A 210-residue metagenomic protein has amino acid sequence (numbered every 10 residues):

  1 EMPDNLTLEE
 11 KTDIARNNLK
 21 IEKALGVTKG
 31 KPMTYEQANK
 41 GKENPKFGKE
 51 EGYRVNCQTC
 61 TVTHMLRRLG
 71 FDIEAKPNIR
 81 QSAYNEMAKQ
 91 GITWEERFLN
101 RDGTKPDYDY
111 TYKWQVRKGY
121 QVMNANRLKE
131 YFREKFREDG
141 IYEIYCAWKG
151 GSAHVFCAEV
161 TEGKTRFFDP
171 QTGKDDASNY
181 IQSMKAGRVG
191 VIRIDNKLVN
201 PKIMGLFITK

Functional and structural regions predicted by a protein language model:
E1, R137-D139, V160, K164 (+3 more regions): Solvent-exposed, well-ordered amphipathic alpha-helical segments that flank/support binding or catalytic loops
M2-N100: Active-site nucleophile-adjacent alpha helix/oxyanion-hole segment immediately C-terminal to the catalytic cysteine
A24, T28, N39, K46 (+7 more regions): Intrinsically disordered, low-complexity segments enriched in small/polar residues
K29, M33, N44, W94 (+6 more regions): Polar low-complexity intrinsically disordered regions enriched in Ser/Thr and small residues
R67-A153, E159-T161, T165-P170, D176-N179: Conserved active-site-adjacent core of cysteine acyl-enzyme catalytic domains
C146, C157-V160, D169, V191-N196 (+1 more regions): Surface-exposed beta-strand edges and flanking loops
D176-K210: Noncatalytic regulatory segments and standalone regulatory/sensor domains
